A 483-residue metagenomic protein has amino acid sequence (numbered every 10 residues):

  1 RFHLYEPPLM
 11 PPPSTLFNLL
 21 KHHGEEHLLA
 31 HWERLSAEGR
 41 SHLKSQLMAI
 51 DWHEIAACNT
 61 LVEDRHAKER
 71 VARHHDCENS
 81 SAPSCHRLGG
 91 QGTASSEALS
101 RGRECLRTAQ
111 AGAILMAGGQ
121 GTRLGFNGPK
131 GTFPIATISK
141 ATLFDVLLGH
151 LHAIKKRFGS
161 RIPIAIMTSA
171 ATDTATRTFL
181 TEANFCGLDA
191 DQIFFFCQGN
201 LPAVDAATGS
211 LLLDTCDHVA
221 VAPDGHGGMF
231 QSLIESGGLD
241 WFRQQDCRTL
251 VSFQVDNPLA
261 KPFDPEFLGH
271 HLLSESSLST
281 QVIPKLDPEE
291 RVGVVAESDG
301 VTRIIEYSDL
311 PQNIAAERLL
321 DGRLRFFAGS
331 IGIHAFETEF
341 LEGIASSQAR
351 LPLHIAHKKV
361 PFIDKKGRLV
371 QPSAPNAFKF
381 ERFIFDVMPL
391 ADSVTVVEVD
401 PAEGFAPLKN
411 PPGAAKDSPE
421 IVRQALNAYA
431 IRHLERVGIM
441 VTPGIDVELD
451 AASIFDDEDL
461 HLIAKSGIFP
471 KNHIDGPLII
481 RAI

Functional and structural regions predicted by a protein language model:
R1-L9: Short, Lys/Arg-enriched N-terminal segments with co-localized hydrophobic residues within the first ~10-30 amino acids
P13-F194, P202, L213-S232, G238-D240 (+3 more regions): N-terminal glycine-rich phosphate-binding loop and ensuing alpha1 helix
I114-F126, D205, L310-I314, I355-F362: Active-site-adjacent bridging/hinge elements
T168-T172, F195-G209, P284-R291: Short, conserved secondary-structure transition motifs
S236-G237, Q245: Short internal loop-to-helix segment that lines adenine-nucleotide cofactor pockets
F242, D246-V251, L259-F263, L268-M440: Catalytic core of tubulin tyrosine ligase-like
V255: Short acidic donor-binding/metal-coordinating loop in glycosyltransferase active sites
